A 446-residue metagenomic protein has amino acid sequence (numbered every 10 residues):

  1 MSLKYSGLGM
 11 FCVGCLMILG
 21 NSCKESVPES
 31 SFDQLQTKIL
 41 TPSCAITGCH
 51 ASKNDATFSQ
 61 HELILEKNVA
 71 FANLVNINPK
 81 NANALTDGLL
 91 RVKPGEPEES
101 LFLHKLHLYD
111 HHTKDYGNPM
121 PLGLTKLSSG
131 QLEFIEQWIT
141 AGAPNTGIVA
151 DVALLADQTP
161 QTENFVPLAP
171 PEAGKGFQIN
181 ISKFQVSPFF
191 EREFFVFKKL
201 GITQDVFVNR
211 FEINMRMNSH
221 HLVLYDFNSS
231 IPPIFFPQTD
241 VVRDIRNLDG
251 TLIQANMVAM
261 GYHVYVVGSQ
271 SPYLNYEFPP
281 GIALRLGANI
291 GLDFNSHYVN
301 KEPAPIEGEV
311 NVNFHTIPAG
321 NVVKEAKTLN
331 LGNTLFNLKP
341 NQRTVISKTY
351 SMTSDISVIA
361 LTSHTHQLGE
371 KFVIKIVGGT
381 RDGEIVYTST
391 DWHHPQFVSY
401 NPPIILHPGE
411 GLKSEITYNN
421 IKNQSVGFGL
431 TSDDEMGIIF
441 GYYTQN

Functional and structural regions predicted by a protein language model:
M1-Q34: Bacterial Sec-dependent N-terminal signal peptides
C23-K126: Solvent-exposed helix-loop boundary motif
K105, P119-I148, L292, L412-E415: C-terminal capping alpha-helices of c-type cytochrome domains
K114, N228-L286: Long, hydrophobic/aromatic-enriched structural stretches that serve as scaffold segments
V152-L222, P303-L368, Q424-N446: Solvent-exposed, flexible loop/coil segments flanking beta-strands in beta-rich domains
N209, A283-Y298, I404-N420: Noncatalytic modules at the cell exterior or secretory-pathway interfaces, chiefly beta-strand-rich lectin/adhesion
H220-Q254, S363-T388: Surface-exposed turn/loop modules enriched in turn-prone residues
I359-D433: Extended, compositionally biased non-globular segments
